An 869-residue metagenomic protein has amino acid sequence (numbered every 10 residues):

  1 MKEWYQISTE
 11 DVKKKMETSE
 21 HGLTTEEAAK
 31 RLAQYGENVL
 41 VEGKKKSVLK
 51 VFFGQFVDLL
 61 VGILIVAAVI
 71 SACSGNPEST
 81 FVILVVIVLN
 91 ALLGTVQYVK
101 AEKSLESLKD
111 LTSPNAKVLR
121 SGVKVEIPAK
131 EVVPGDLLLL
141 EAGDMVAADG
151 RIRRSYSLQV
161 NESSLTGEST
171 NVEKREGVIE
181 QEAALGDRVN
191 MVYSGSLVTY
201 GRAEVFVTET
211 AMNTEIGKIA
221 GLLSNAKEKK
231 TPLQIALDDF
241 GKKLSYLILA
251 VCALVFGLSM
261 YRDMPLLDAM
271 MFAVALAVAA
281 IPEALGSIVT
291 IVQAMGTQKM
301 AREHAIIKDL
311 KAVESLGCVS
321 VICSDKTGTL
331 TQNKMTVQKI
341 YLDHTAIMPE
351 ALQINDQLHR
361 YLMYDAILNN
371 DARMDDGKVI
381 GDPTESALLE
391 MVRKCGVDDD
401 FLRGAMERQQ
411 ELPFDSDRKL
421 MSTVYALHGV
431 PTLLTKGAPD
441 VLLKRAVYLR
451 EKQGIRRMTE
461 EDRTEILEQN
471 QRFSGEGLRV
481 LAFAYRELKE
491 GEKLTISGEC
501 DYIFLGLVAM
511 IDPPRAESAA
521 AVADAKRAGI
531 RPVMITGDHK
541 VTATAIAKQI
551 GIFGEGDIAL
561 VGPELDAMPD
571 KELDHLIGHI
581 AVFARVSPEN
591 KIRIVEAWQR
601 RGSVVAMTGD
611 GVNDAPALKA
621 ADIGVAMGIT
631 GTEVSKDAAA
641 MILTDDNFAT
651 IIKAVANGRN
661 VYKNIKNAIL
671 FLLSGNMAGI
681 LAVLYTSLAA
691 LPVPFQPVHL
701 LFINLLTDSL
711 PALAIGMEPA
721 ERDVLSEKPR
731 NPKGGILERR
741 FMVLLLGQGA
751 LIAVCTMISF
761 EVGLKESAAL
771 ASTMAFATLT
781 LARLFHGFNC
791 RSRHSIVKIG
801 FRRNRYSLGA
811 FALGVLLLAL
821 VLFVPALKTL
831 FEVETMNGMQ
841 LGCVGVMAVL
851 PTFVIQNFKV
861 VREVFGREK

Functional and structural regions predicted by a protein language model:
M1-S726, I736-L737, E761, F776 (+1 more regions): Conserved cytosolic headpiece of P-type ATPases
V61-I65, A678, L744-T756: Core segments of transmembrane alpha-helices that mediate helix-helix packing or line hydrophobic substrate/ligand
T707, I752, T773-G787: Generic alpha-helical transmembrane segments
N731-G749, A769-T773: Membrane-water interface at loop-to-transmembrane-helix junctions
I758-E766: Juxtamembrane and boundary regions of transmembrane helices in multi-pass small-molecule transporters and channels
C790: A C-terminal functional module that forms or caps the active site or interfaces directly with catalytic machinery
